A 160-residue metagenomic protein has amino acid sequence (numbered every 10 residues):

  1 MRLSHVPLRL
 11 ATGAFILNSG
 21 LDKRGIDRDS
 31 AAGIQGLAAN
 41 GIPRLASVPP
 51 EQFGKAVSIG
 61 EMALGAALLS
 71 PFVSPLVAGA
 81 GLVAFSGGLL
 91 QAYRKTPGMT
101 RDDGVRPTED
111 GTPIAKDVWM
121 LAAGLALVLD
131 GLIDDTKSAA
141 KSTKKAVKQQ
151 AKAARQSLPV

Functional and structural regions predicted by a protein language model:
M1-A63, S70-V160: Membrane-interface extramembranous regions
